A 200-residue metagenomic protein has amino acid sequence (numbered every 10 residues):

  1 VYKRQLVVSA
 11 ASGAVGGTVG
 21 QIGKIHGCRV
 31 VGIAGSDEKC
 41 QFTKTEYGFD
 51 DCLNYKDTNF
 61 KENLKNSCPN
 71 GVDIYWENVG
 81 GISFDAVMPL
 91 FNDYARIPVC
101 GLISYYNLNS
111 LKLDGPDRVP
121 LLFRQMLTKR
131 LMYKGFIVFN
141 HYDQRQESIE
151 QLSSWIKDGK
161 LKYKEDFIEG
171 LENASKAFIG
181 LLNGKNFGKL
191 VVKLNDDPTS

Functional and structural regions predicted by a protein language model:
K3-S200: Terminal helix/beta-alpha structural elements that buttress the NAD(P)+-binding lobe
